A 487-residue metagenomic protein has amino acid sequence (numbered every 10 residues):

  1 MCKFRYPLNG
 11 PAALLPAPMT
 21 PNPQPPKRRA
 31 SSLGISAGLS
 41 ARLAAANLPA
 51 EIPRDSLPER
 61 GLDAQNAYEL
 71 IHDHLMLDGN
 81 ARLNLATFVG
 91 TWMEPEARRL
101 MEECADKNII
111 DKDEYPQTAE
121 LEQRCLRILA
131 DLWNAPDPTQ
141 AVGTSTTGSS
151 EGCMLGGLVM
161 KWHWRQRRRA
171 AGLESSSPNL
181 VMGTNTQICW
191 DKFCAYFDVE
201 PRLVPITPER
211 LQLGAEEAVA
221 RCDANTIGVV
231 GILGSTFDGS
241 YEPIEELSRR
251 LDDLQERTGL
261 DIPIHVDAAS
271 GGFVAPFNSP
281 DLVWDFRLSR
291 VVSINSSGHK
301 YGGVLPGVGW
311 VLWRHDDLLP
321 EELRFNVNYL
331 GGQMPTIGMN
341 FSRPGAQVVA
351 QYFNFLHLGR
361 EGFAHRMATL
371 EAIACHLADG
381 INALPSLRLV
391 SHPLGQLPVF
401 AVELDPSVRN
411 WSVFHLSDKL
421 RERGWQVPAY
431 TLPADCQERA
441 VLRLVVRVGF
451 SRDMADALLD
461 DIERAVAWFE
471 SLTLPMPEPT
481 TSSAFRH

Functional and structural regions predicted by a protein language model:
G10-P11, P16-Q140, G424-W425, I462: N-terminal entrance/gating region of PLP-dependent enzymes' catalytic architecture
L33-S36, S40, T147-L323, L330: Conserved PLP-enzyme active-site core in the AAT-like
P138-Q140, S175, H392-V399, Q437-R439 (+1 more regions): Short Gly/Ser/Thr- and Asp/Glu-enriched loop/turn motifs at secondary-structure junctions
L254, C436-H487: PLP-dependent enzyme catalytic core of the Aspartate aminotransferase-like
L260, F277-L397, E403-S407: Active-site C-terminal subdomain of aminotransferase-like
L387-G424, V448, R486-H487: Conserved PLP-binding catalytic core of the aspartate aminotransferase-like
L420-P428, E463-E470: A common structural junction motif
